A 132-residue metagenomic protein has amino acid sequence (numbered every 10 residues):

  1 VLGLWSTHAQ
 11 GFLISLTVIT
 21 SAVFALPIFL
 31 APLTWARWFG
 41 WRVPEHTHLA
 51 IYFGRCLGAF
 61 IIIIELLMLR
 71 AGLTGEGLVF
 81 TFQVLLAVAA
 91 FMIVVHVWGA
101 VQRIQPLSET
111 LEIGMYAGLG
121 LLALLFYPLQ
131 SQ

Functional and structural regions predicted by a protein language model:
V1-T20, V43: Cytosolic juxtamembrane helix and N-cap/initiation of the first transmembrane helix
T20-H46, G58: Hydrophobic transmembrane helix segments
V23-F24, I28, L49-G72, A87-F91: Core segments of alpha-helical transmembrane spans in multipass integral membrane proteins
V43-G58, F82-L85, S108-Y116: Juxtamembrane helix-loop boundaries in multi-pass membrane proteins
L66-F82, A100-V101: Juxtamembrane helix-break-helix junctions at the cytosolic face of small multi-pass alpha-helical membrane proteins
E76, V94-L111, L129: Membrane-helix boundary connector in multi-pass membrane proteins
F82-H96, M115-A123: Hydrophobic alpha-helical membrane segments
L124-Q132: Juxtamembrane boundary at the C-terminal end of a transmembrane helix
